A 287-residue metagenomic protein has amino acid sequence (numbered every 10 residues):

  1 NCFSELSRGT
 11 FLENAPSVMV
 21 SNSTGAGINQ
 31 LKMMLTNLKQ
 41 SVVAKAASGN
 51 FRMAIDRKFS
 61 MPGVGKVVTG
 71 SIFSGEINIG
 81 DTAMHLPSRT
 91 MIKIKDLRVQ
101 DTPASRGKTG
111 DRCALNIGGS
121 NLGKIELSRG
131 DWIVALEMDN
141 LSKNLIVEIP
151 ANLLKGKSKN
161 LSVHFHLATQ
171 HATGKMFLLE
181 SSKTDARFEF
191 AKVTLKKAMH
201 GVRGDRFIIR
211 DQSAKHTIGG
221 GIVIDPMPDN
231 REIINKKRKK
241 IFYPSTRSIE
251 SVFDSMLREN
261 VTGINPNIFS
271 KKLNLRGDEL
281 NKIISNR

Functional and structural regions predicted by a protein language model:
N1-E5, N121-R287: C-terminal effector modules of nucleic-acid-centric enzymes and ribosome-associated factors
E5-K155: Conserved catalytic-core segments of large NTP-driven translation/proteostasis enzymes
